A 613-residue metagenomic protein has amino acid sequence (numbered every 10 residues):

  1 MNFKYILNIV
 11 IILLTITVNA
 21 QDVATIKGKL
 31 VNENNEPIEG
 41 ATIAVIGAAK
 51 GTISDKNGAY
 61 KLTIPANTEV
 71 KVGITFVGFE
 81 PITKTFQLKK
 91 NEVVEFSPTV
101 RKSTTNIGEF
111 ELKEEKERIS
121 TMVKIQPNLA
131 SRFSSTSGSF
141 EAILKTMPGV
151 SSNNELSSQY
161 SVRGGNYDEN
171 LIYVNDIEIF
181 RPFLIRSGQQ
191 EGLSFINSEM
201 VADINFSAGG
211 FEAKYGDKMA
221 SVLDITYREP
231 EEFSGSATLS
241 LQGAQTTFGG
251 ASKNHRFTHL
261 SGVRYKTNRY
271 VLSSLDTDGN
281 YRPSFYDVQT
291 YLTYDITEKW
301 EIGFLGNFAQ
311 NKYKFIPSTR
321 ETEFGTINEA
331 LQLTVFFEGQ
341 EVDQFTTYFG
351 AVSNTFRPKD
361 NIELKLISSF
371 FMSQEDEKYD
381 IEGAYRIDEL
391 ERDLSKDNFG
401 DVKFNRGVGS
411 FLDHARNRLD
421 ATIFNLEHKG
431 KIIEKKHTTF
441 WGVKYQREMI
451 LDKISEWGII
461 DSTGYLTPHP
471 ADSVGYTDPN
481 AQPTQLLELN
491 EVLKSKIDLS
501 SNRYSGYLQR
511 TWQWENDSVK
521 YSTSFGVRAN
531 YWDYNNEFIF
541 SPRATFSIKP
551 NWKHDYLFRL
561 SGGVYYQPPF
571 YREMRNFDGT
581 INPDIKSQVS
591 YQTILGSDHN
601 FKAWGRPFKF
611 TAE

Functional and structural regions predicted by a protein language model:
A20-E109: Periplasm-facing N-terminal accessory domains of Gram-negative outer-membrane beta-barrel systems
E80, K90-V93, K116-F211, V222 (+1 more regions): Periplasmic N-terminal accessory/gating domains of Gram-negative outer-membrane beta-barrel systems
Q190-S194, A202-F211, S221-G250, T258-V263 (+1 more regions): Short strand-turn segments of transmembrane beta-barrel domains in outer membranes, especially the first one or two
G210, Y227, L241-G243, S252-N254 (+9 more regions): Transmembrane beta-strands of outer-membrane beta-barrel pores
S236, Q242-Y265, D278-S318, E341-L364 (+1 more regions): Transmembrane beta-barrel wall of Gram-negative outer-membrane proteins
D295, K299-N311, Q340-N535: Face-selective signature of the C-terminal outer-membrane beta-barrel domain
T319, P550-I594: Surface-exposed extracellular loop regions of Gram-negative outer-membrane beta-barrel proteins, predominantly
K365-S369, S587-E613: Membrane-embedded beta-barrel scaffold of Gram-negative outer-membrane proteins
